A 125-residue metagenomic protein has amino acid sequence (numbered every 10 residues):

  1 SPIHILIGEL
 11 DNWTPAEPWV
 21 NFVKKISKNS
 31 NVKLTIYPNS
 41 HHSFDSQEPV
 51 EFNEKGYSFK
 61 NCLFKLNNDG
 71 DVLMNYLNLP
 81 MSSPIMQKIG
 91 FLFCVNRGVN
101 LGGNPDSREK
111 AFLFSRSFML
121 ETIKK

Functional and structural regions predicted by a protein language model:
S1, E17-W19, D69: Proteins with a high burden of low-complexity, intrinsically disordered sequence enriched in S/T/G/P/A and R, requiring
S1-I3, K28-N31: Short, proline-enriched alpha-helix->beta-strand connector loops that line the catalytic pocket of alpha/beta-hydrolase
I3-I7, D11, Y37: Short beta-strand/loop motif that positions the catalytic acidic residue of the alpha/beta-hydrolase fold
L10-T14, H42-S43: Acidic catalytic loop of the alpha/beta-hydrolase fold
T14-K25, P49: Short alpha-helix in the alpha/beta-hydrolase fold that links the catalytic acid
V20-S27, R116, L120: Class I S-adenosyl-L-methionine
N31-K125: C-terminal catalytic histidine-bearing segment of alpha/beta-hydrolase fold enzymes
